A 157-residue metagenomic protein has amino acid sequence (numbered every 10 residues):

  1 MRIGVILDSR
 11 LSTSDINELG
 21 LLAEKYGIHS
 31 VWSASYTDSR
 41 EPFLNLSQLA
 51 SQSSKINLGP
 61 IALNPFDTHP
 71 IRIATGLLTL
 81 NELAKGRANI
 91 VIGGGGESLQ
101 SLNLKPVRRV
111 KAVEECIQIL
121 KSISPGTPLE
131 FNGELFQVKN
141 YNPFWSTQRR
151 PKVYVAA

Functional and structural regions predicted by a protein language model:
M1-G59, Q148-P151: N-terminal beta1-alpha1-beta2 module of alpha/beta enzyme domains
D8-R10, Y36, L63-P65, G93-E97: Active-site beta-loop-alpha junctions enriched in small/polar residues
L11, D67-I71, R108-K111: Residue-level signal for the nucleotide or nucleotide-sugar donor/cofactor binding architecture
I16, I28, F66-I71, R87 (+1 more regions): Conserved N-terminal glycine/acidic-rich loop preference
N17-L21, F43, S47, I71-A74 (+3 more regions): Amphipathic, non-transmembrane alpha-helical secondary structure
T37-R40, L63-H69, K105-P106: Glycine-rich "substrate-gating" loop/helix at the edge of Rossmann-like oxidoreductase active sites
F43-L63, D67, A112-I119, I123: Alpha-helix-loop-beta-strand connector modules within alpha/beta enzyme cores
A74-A157: Internal, glycine-rich beta/alpha segment that forms the wall or movable "lid" of small-molecule/cofactor binding
